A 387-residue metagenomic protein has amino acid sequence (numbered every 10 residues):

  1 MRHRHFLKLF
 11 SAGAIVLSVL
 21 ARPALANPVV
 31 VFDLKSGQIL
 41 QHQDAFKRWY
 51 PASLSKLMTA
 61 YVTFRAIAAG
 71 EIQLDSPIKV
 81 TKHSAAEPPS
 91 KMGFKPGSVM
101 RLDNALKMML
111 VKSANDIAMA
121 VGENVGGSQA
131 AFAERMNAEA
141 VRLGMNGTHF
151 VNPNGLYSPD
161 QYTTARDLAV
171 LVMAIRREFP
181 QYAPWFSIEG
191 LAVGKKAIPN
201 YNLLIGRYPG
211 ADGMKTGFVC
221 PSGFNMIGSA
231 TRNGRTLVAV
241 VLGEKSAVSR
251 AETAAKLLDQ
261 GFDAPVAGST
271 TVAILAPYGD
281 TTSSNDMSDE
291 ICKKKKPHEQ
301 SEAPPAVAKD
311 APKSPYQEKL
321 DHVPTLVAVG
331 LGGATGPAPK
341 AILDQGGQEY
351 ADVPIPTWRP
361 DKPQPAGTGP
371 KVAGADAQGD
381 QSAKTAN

Functional and structural regions predicted by a protein language model:
M1-S11: Bacterial N-terminal signal peptides that target proteins for export
R2, V16-R166, M173-R176: Active-site-adjacent loops and short helices of periplasmic peptidoglycan-processing enzymes
F10-A12, L34, A192, Y208: Short, positively charged
N146-H149, P153, Y157-Y162, R166-N387: Domain-terminus/edge residues, biased toward the C-terminal soluble/receptor-binding domains of extracytoplasmic
